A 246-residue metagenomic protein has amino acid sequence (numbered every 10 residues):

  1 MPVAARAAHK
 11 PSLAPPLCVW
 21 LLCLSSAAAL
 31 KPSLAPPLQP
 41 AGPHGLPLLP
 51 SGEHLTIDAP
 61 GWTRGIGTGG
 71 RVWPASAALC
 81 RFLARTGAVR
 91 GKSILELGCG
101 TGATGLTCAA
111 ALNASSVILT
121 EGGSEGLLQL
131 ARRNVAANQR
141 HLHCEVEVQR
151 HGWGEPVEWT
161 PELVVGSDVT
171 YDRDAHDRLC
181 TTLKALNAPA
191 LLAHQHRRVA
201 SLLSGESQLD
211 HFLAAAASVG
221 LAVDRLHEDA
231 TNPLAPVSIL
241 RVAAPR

Functional and structural regions predicted by a protein language model:
P2, K10, C18-R246: S-adenosylmethionine-dependent methyltransferases
